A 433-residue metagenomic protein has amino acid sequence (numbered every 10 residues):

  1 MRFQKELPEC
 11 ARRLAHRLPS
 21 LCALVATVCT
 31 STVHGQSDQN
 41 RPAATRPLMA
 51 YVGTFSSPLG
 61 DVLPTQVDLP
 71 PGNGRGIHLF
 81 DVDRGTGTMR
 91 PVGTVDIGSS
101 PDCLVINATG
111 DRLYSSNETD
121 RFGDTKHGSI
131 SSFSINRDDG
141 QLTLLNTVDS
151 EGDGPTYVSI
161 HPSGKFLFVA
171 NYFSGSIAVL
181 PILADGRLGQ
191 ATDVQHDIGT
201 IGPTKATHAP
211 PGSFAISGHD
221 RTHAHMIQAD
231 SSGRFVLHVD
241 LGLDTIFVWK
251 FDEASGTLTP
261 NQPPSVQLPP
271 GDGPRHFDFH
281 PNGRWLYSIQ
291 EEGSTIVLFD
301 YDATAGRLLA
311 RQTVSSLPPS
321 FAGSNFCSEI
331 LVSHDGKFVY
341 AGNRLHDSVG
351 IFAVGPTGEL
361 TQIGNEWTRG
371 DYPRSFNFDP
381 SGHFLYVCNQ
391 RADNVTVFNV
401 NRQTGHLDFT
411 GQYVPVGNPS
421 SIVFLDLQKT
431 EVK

Functional and structural regions predicted by a protein language model:
L48-P71, S116-K126: Short, conserved, GDST-rich strand-edge loop motifs in beta-rich repeat architectures
S56-G60, T119-G123, F173-G175, L243-D244 (+3 more regions): Short glycine/acidic-enriched loop and turn motifs that connect beta-strands
L59-D61, N73, G98-T109, E151-P162 (+6 more regions): Beta-rich, blade/repeat-based domains predominating in secreted/periplasmic proteins but also intracellular
D81-G87, S134-G140, L180-G189, K250-T257 (+3 more regions): Short loop/turn segments immediately following beta-strands, especially the blade-tip and inter-blade linker loops
R90-I160: Blade-loop segments of beta-propeller domains
R90-V95, L144-V148, G212-S217, Q262-Q267 (+3 more regions): A short beta-strand motif characteristic of beta-propeller blades
N146-L183: Hydrophobic alpha-helical hairpins/lids featuring a short glycine-rich hinge
